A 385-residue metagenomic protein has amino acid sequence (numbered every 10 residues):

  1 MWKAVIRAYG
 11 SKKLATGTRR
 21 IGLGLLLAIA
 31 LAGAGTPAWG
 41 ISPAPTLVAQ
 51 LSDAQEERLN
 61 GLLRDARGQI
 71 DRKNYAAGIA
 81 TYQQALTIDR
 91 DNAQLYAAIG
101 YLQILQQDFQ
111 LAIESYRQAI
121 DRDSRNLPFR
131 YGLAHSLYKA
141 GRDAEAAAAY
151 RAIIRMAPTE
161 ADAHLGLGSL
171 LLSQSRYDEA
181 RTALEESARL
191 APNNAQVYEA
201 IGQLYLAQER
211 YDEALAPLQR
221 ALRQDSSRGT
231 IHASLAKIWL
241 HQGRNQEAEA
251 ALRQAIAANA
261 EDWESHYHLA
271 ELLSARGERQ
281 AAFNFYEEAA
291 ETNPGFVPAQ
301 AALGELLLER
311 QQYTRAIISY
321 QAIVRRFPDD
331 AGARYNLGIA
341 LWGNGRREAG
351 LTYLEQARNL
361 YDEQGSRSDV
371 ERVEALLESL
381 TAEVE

Functional and structural regions predicted by a protein language model:
W2-A8, R19-A98, L105-Q107, E114-R117 (+1 more regions): N-terminal leader/linker segments that initiate helical-solenoid repeat arrays
A44-D53, N60, Y335, I339-E385: Terminal, low-structured helical/coil segments at or just beyond the last alpha-helical repeat
K73-A80, L105-Q118, A140-A152, Q174-E186 (+6 more regions): Structural signature of tandem alpha-helical TPR/SEL1-like repeats, specifically the intra-repeat loop/turn
I88, R122, M156, L190 (+6 more regions): Structural marker of alpha-solenoid helical repeat scaffolds
